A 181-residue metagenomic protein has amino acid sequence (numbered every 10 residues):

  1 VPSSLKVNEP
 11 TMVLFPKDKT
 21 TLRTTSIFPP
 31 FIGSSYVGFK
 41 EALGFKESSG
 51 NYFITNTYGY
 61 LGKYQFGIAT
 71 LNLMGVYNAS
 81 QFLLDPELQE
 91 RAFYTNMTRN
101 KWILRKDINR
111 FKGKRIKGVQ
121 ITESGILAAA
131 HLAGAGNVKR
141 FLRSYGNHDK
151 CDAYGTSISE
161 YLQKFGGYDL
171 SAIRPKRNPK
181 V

Functional and structural regions predicted by a protein language model:
V1-I32, Y36, K46-N51, T55 (+2 more regions): Non-catalytic cell-wall polysaccharide-engagement segments
F39: Extracellular glycan-associated modules
L43: Polyanion-binding surface elements
T57-L61: Short Gly/aromatic-enriched secondary-structure transition segments
Y64-F66: Short glycine- and hydrophobic/aromatic-rich loop-to-beta-strand nucleating segment in the catalytic cores
R91: Alpha/beta-hydrolase active-site loop
